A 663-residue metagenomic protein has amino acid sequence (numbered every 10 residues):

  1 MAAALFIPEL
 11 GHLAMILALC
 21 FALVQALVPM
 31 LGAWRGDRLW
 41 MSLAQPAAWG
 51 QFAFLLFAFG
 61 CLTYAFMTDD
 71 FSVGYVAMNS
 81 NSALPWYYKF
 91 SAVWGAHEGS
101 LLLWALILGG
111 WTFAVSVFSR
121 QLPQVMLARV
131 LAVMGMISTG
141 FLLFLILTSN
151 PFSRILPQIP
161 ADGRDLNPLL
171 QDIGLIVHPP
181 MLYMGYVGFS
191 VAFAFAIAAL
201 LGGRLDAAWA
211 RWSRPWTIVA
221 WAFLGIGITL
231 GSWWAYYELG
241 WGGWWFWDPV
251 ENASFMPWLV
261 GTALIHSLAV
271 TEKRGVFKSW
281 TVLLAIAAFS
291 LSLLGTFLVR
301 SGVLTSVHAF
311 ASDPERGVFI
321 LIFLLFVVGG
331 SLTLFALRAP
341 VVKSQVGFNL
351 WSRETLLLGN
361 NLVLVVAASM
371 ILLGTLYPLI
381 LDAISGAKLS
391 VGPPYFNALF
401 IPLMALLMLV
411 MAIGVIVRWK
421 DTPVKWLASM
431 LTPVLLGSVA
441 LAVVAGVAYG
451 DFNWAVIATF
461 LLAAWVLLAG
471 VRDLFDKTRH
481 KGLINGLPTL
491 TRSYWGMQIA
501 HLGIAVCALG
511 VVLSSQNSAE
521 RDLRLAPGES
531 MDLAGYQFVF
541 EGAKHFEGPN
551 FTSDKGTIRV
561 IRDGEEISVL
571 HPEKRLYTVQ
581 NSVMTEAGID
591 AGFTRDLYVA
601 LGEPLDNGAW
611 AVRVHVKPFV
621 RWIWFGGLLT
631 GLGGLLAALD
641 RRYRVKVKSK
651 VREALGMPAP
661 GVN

Functional and structural regions predicted by a protein language model:
A2-L39, F71-V73, P249-P257, A285-I286 (+3 more regions): Contiguous transmembrane helix-bundle modules in multi-pass membrane proteins
A14-A33, F52-F59, L84-Y88, W104-R120 (+6 more regions): Central hydrophobic cores of alpha-helical transmembrane segments in multi-pass inner-membrane proteins across all
I16-M30, W34, S100-S232, G240: A conserved hydrophobic secondary-structure block that centers on an alpha-helix together with its immediately flanking
W34-L55, A114-S138, L201-A222, W247 (+5 more regions): Membrane-interfacial loop-to-helix junctions in multi-pass inner-membrane proteins
L56-L131, I146-L166, I228-E272, G295-V318 (+1 more regions): Membrane-interface helix-loop-helix modules in multi-pass inner-membrane proteins
S91-A92, N167-D172, T594-G626: Short, aromatic-rich amphipathic segments at membrane interfaces that lie adjacent to a transmembrane helix or signal
R521-R613: Soluble non-transmembrane domains of integral membrane proteins
